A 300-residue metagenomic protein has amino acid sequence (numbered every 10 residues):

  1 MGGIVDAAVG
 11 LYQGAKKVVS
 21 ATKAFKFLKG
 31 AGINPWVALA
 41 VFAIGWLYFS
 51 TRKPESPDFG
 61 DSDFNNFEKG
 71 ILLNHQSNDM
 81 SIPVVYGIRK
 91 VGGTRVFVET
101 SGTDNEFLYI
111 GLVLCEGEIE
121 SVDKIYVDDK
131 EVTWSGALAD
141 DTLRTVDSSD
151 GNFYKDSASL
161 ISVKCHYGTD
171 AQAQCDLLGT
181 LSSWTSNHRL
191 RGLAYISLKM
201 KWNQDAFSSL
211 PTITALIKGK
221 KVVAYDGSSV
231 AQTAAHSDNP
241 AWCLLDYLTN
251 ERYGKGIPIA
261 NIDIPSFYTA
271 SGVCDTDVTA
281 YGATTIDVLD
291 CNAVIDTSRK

Functional and structural regions predicted by a protein language model:
G2-A15, K29-K300: Polar, S/T/G-rich
A24-F27: Hydrophobic alpha-helical membrane-interaction elements
